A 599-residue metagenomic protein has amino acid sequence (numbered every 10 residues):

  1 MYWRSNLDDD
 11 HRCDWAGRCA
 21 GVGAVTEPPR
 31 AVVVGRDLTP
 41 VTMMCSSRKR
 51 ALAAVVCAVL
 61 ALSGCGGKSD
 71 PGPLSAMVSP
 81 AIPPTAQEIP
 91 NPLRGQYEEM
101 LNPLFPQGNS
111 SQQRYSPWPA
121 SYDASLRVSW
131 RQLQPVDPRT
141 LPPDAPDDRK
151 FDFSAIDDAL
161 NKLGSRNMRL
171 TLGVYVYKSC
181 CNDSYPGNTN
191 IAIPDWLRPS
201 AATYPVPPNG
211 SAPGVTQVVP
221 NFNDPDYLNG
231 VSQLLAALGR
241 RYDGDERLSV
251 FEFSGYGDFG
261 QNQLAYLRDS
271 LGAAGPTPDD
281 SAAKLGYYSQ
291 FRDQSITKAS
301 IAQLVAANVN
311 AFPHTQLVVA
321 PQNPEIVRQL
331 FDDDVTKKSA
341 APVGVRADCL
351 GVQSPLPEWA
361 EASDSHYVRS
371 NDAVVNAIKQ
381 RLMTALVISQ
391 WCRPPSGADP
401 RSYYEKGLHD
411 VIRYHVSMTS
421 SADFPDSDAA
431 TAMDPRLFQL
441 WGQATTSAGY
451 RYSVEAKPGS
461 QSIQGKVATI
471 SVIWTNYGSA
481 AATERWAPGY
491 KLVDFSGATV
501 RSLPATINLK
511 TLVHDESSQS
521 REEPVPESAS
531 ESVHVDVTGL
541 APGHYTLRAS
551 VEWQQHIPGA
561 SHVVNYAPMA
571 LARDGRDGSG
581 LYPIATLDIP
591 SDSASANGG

Functional and structural regions predicted by a protein language model:
V41-A53: Bacterial N-terminal signal peptides that target proteins for export
L62-G64: C-terminal motif of bacterial Sec signal peptides marking the signal peptidase cleavage site
G66-K68: Bacterial signal peptide processing site
L74-Y227, V375, K379-M433: N-terminal substrate-binding region of glycoside hydrolase catalytic domains
Y204-Y227, L234-G272: Active-site groove signature of glycoside hydrolases
E252, G257-G272, S281, G286-P313 (+1 more regions): Substrate-binding cleft/loops of secretory-pathway carbohydrate-active enzymes
Q322-P324, K337-S453: Substrate-binding cleft of secreted/luminal carbohydrate-active enzymes
G442-G599: Extracellular/luminal regions of secreted and cell-surface proteins that mediate adhesion/ECM remodeling
